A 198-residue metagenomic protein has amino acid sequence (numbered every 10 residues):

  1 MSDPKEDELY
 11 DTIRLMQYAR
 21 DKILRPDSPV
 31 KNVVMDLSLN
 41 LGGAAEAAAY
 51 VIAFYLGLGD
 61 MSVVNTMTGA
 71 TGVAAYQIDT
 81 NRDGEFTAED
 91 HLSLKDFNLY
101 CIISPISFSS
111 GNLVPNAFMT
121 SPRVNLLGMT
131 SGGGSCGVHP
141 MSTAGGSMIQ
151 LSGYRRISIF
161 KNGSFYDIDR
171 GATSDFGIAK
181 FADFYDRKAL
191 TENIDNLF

Functional and structural regions predicted by a protein language model:
M1-F198: C-terminal "post-core" interaction segments
